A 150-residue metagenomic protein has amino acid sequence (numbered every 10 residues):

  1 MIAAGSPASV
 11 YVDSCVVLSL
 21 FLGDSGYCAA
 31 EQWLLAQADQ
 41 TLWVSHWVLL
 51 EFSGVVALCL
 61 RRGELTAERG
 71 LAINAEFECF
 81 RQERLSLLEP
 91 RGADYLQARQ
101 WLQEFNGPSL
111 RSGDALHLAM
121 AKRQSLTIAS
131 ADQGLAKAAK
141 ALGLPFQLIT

Functional and structural regions predicted by a protein language model:
M1-V48, C59-I73: Short, well-structured N-terminal submotif of metal-dependent ribonuclease cores
I2-G5, L42, C59, E83-G134: Active-site neighborhoods of divalent-metal-dependent phosphate/nucleic-acid chemistry enzymes
V10-D13, G107-R111, D132, L144-T150: Histidine- and aromatic-rich ligand-binding microenvironments
S19-F21, V55, A138: Residues that scaffold the ATP/ADP-binding catalytic core of kinase and kinase-like folds
A29, E51, Q97, K137-A139: Phosphate- and divalent-cation-binding pockets in alpha/beta enzyme and binding domains that engage nucleotide-derived
D39, D94, A136-I149: Anionic, Ser/Thr-rich low-complexity intrinsically disordered regions
W47-Q103: Active-site-proximal, substrate-binding regions of enzyme catalytic domains and RNA-binding/basic surfaces
